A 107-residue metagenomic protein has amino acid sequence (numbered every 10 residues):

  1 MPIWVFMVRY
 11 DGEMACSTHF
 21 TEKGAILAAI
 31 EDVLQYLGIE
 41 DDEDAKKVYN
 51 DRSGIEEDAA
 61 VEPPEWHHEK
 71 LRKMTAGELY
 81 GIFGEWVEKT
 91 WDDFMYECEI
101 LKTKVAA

Functional and structural regions predicted by a protein language model:
M1-A15: Short aromatic-glycine-(Arg/Gly/Cys) micro-motifs in beta-strand/loop hairpins
W4-V8, A25, A29, I100: Hydrophobic beta-strand residues in large extracellular and virion-surface proteins
D11-G24, A28: A short, exposed loop/beta-hairpin motif centered on an aromatic-Gly-Thr core
A28, D32-Y36: Conserved short hydrophobic interaction patches
Q35-A107: Short, mixed-charge low-complexity intrinsically disordered segments
